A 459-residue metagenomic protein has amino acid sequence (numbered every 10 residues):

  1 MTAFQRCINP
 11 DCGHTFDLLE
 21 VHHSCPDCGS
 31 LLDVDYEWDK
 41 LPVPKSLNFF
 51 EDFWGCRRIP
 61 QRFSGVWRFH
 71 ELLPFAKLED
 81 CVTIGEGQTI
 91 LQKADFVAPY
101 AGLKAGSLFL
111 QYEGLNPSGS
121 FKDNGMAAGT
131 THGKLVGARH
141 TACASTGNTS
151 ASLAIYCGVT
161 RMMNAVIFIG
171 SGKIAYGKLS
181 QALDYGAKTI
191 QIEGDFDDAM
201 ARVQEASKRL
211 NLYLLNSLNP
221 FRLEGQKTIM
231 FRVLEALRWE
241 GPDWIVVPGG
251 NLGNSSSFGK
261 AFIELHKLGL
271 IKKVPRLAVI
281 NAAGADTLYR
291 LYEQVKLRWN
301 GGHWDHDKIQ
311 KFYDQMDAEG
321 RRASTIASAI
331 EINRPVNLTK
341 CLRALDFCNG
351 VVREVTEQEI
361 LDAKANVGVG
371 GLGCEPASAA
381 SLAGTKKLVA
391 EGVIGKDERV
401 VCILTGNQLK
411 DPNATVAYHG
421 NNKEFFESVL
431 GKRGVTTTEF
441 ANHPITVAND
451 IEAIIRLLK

Functional and structural regions predicted by a protein language model:
M1-T83: N-terminal juxtadomain amphipathic helix that follows a signal peptide/anchor or precedes a small N-terminal auxiliary
R62-G137: Positively charged, low-complexity intrinsically disordered leader regions
D123-A128, H140-T160, A175-G177, L223 (+3 more regions): Short glycine/serine/threonine-rich phosphate/pyrophosphate-binding segments that cradle anionic phosphate groups
G129, G133-Y156, M162-G170, G241-N254 (+2 more regions): A short, small-residue-rich loop immediately preceding and capping a beta-strand
S150-G194, D198-E205, R290-E293, P412-G420: Active-site-proximal loop->helix
G194-N211, E264-G373, Y418-K459: Active-site/ligand-binding loops adjacent to catalytic centers
E205-G269, L361-V367: Active-site/ligand-binding-proximal alpha/beta "capping" segment
E357-N413: Claisen-condensing/thiolase-fold acyl-transfer catalytic domains that form or cleave C-C bonds in fatty acid
